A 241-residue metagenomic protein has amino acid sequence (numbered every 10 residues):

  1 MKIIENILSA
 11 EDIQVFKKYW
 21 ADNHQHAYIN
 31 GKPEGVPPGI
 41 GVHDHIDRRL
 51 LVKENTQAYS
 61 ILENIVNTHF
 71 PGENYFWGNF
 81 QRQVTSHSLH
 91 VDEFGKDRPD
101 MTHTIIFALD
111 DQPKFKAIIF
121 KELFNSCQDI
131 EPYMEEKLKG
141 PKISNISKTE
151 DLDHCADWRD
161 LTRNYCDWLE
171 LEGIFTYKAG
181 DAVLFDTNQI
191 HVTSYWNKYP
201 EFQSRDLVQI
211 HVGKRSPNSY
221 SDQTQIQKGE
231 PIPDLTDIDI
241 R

Functional and structural regions predicted by a protein language model:
M1-G72, W77, V84-L89, A117: Non-heme Fe(II)/2-oxoglutarate
K2-E11, V15, S216-S221, I226-R241: Peripheral, non-catalytic segments flanking oxidoreductase cores
A27-Y28, H191, S219: Secondary-structure transition/capping residues
Q83-A182, N188, P200-D234: Catalytic core of non-heme Fe(II) oxygenases with the double-stranded beta-helix
H191-N197: Short, Lys/Arg- and Gly-enriched loop/turn segments at beta-strand edges
